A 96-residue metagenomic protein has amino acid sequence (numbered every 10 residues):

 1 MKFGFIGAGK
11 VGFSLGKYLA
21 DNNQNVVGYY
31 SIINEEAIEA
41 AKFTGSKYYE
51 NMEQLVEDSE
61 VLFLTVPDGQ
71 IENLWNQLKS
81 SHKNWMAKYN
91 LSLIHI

Functional and structural regions predicted by a protein language model:
M1-E50, Q54-V56: NAD(P)+-binding Rossmann beta1-loop-alpha1 motif at the extreme N-terminus of oxidoreductases
Q24-G28, S59-L62, A87-Y89: Short active-site oxyanion
Y30, Y49, F63, L91-S92: Hydrophobic/aromatic beta-strand patches that form the interior of the parallel beta-sheet core in alpha/beta enzyme
E53-K79: Rossmann-like NAD(P)-binding element
S80-M86: Short, conserved loop/helix-junction motifs that constitute active-site signature segments in enzyme catalytic cores
I94-I96: Conserved small/polar residues in nucleotide/adenosyl-binding loops
